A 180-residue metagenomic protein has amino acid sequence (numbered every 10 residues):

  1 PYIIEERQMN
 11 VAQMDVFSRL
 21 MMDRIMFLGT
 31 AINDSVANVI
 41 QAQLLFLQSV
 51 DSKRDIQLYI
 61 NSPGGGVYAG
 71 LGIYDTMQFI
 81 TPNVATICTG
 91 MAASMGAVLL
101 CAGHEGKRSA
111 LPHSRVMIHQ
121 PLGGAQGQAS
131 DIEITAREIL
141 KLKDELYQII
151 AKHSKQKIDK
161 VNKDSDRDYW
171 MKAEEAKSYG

Functional and structural regions predicted by a protein language model:
P1-G180: Terminal-region recognition feature
